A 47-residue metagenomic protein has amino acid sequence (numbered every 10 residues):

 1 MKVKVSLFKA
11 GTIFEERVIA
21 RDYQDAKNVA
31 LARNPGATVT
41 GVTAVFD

Functional and structural regions predicted by a protein language model:
M1-F14: Short aromatic-glycine-(Arg/Gly/Cys) micro-motifs in beta-strand/loop hairpins
A10, D22, A44-F46: Solvent-exposed, well-ordered amphipathic alpha-helical segments that flank/support binding or catalytic loops
F14, D25-K27, F46: A broad, structure-centric signal for solvent-exposed, well-ordered loop/edge residues that line or flank functional
D22-T38: A short, charged, amphipathic alpha-helix used as a generic interaction element across diverse proteins
P35-D47: Short, mixed-charge low-complexity intrinsically disordered segments
